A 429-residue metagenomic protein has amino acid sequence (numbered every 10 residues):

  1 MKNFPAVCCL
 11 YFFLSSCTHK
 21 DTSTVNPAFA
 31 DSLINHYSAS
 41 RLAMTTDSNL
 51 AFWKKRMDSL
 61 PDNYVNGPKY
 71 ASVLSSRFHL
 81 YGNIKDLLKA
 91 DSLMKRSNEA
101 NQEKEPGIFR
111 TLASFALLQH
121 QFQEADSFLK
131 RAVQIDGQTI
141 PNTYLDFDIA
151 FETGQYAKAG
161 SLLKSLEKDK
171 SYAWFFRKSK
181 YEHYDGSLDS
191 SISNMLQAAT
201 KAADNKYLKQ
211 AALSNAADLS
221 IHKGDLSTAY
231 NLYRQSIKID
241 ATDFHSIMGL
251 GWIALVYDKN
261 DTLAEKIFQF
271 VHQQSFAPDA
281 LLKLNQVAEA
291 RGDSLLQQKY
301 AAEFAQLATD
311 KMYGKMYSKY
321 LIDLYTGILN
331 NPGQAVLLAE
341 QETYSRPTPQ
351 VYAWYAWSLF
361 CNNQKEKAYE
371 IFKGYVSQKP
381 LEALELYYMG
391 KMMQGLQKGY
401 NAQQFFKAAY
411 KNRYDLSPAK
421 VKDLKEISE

Functional and structural regions predicted by a protein language model:
C17-G107, S127, G160-S161, Q404-K407 (+1 more regions): N-terminal leader/linker segments that initiate helical-solenoid repeat arrays
F29-L33, Y64, K69, N101-I108 (+9 more regions): Generic helix N-cap/helix-start motif at coil->alpha-helix transitions
A43-T46, L80, I84-L87, F122 (+8 more regions): TPR-repeat structural position
D58-P61, K95-Q102, K130-G137, K164-S171 (+7 more regions): Solenoid-like repeat scaffolds
S72, H79, S114, D148 (+7 more regions): Residue-level recognition of tetratricopeptide repeat
R77, Y81-I84, Q119, T153 (+7 more regions): Structural motif corresponding to the intra-repeat A-B loop/turn of tetratricopeptide repeats
A113, K209-Q210, A305-Q378: Alpha-helical adaptor scaffolds
